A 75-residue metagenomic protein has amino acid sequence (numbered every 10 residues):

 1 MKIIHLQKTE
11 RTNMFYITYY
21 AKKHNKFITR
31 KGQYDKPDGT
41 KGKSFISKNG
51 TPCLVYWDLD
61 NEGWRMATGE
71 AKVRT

Functional and structural regions predicted by a protein language model:
M1-Q7: Mixed-charge, Lys/Arg-rich low-complexity intrinsically disordered regions
K8-Y16, K48-L54: A short, compositionally biased
R11-K23, I28, Q33-G39: Short acidic, Pro/Gly- and aromatic-enriched capping/linker segments at domain boundaries
Y19-Y20, F45, Y56-W57: Hydrophobic beta-strand positions
K36-I46, V73-T75: Short, surface-exposed linear segments at secondary-structure transitions and domain or protein termini
N49-T75: Acidic, low-complexity intrinsically disordered segments
